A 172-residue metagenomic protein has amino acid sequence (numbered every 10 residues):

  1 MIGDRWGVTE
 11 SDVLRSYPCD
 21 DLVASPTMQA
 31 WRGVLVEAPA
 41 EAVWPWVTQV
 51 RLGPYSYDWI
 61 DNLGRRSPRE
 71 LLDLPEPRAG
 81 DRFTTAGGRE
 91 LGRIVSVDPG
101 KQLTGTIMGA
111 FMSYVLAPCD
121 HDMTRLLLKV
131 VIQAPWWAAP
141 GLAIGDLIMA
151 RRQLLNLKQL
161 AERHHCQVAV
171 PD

Functional and structural regions predicted by a protein language model:
M1-L74, E162-R163, Q167-D172: Hydrophobic ligand-binding cavity/cleft-lining segments
E10-L14, T106-Q159, V168: Beta-strand/loop substructures that line and gate deep hydrophobic ligand-binding cavities in soluble
T27-L35, Q102, F111, M123-R125: Intrinsic-disorder/low-complexity, polar/charged segments enriched in Ser/Thr/Lys/Arg/Asp/Glu/Gln
R32-V34, G92-I94, F111-C119: Hydrophobic/aromatic beta-strand elements that line small-molecule binding cavities or substrate pockets in beta-rich
E41, L52-G53, G88, V97-Q102: Short, charged/polar surface micro-motifs in flexible loops or helix N-caps
V43-W46, I94, L126-L128, L157: Hydrophobic pocket/interface hotspot
R78-G80, S96-G105: Short, hydrophobic/aromatic-rich segments at coil-to-beta transitions
T85-L91, G109: Short coil-to-beta-strand transition motifs
